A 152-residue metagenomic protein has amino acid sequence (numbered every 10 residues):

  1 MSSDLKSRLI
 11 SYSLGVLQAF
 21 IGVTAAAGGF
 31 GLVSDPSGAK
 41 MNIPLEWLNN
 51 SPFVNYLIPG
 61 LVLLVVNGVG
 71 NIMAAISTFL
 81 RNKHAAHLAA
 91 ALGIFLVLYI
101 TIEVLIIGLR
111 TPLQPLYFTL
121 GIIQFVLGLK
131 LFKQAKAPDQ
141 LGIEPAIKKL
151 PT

Functional and structural regions predicted by a protein language model:
S2-T152: Topology signature of small-to-medium multi-pass alpha-helical membrane proteins
